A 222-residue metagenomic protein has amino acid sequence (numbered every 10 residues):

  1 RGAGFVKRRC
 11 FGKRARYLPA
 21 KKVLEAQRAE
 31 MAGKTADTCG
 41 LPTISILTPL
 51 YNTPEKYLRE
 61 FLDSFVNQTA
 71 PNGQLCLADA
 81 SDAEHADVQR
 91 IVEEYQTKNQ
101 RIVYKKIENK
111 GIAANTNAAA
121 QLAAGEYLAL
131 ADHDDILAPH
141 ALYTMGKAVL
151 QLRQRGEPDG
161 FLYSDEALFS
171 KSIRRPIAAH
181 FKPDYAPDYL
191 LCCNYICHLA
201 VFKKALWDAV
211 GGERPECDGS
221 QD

Functional and structural regions predicted by a protein language model:
G2-S64: N-proximal low-complexity "stem/linker" segments adjacent to membrane-targeting elements
D63-N72: Short, acidic, metal-binding catalytic loop of nucleotide-sugar glycosyltransferases
D79-R90: A conserved acidic beta->alpha catalytic loop
I107-A123: Glycine-rich, basic loop-to-helix element that forms the pyrophosphate-binding segment of sugar-nucleotide handling
A124-G125, N194-G211: Conserved nucleotide-sugar donor-binding and metal-coordinating catalytic region shared by glycosyltransferases
L128: Short aromatic/hydrophobic "clamp" motif used to bind/position activated sugar donors
H140-P176: Conserved donor NDP-sugar-binding/catalytic core segment of glycosyltransferases
D218-D222: Acidic donor-binding loop at a coil-to-helix junction in glycosyltransferase catalytic cores that engages
